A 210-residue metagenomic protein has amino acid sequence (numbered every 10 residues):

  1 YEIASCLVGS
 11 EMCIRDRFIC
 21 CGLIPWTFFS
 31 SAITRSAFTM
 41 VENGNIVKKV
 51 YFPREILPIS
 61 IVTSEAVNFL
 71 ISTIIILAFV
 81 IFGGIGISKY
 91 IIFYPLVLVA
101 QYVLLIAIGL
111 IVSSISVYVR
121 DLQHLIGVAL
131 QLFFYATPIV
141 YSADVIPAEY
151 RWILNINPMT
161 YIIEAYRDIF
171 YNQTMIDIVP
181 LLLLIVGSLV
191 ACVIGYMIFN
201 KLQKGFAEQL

Functional and structural regions predicted by a protein language model:
Y1-G9, I14: Single conserved hydrophobic/aromatic residue that forms the stacking wall/gate of nucleotide- or nucleobase-binding
S10, R54, I59-A129, T174-M197: Alpha-helical transmembrane segments and their short interhelical loops
F18-S30: Long, hydrophobic alpha-helical segments
F29-A66: Transmembrane helix boundary and interhelical loop/hinge segments in multi-pass membrane proteins
I71, Q123-I126, L130-F133, T160-I163 (+2 more regions): Membrane-interacting alpha-helical segments
D121, N200-L210: Short cytosolic juxtamembrane segments of multi-pass membrane proteins
T137-V190: Membrane-interfacial helix-loop-helix junctions in multi-pass membrane proteins
